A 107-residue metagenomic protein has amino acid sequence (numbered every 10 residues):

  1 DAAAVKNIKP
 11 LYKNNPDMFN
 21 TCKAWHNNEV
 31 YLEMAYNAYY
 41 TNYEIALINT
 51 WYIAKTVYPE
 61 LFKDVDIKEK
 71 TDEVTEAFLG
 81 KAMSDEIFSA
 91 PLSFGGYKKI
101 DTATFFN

Functional and structural regions predicted by a protein language model:
D1-L47, L61-D64, K68-E69, E73 (+1 more regions): Binding-cleft/active-site segments that stabilize strongly anionic ligands or cofactors
T56-E60: Active-site catalytic microenvironments for nucleophilic, acid-base chemistry
